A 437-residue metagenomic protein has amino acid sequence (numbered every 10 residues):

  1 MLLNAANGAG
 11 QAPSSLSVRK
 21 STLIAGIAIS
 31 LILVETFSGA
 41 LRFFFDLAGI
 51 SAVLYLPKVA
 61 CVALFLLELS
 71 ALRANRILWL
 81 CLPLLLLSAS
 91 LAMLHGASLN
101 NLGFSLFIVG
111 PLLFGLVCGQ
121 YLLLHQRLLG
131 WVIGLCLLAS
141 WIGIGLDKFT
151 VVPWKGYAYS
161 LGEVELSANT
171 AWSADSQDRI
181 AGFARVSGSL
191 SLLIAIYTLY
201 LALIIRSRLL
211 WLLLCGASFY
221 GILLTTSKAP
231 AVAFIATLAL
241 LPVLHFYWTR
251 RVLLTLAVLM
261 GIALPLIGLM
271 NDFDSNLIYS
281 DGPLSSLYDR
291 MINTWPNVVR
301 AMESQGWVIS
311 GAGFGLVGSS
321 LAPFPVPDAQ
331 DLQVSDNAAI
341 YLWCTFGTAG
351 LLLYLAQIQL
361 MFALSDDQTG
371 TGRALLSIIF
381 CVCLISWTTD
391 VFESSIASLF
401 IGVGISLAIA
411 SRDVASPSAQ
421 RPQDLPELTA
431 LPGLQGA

Functional and structural regions predicted by a protein language model:
M1-S70, L86-L94, V382-L384, L399-V403 (+1 more regions): N-terminal signal-anchor transmembrane segment
A40-F43, F273-F346: Long extracytoplasmic/lumenal interhelical loops at the membrane interface of multi-pass membrane proteins
R42-A52, A92-L106, R185-G188, L210-V243 (+2 more regions): Helix-loop-helix junctions and helix-breaking kinks within/between transmembrane helices of multi-pass membrane
V62-F65, A374-S386, D390-A437: Transmembrane alpha-helices of multi-pass inner-membrane enzymes
L80-L86, A97-Q120, W131-V132: Aromatic-anchored transmembrane helix interface
S90-M93, I142-V151, P242-P283, R300-S304: A membrane-periplasm/extracellular boundary helix in multi-pass inner-membrane enzymes that assemble envelope glycans
G130-K155, A174-S176, A181-T225, V232-V243: Alpha-helical transmembrane segments of multi-pass inner-membrane proteins
R208-L209, A239, V243, R250-V252 (+2 more regions): Hydrophobic transmembrane alpha-helices and their immediate junctions
